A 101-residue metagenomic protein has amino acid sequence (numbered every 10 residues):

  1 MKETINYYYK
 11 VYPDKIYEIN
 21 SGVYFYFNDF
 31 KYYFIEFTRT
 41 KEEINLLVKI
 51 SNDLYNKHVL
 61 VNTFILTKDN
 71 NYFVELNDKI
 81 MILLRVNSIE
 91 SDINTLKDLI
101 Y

Functional and structural regions predicted by a protein language model:
M1-K10, D92-Y101: Solvent-exposed, charged interface segments at domain starts and junctions
K2-D29: ATP-binding glycine-rich phosphate-binding loop
K2-Y7, K31-Y33, K49-K57: A generic short-segment signal for beta-strand/edge and adjacent turn/coil regions
S21-L46: ATP-binding glycine-rich loop module of kinase domains
F37-D78, S91-I100: A conserved alpha-helical element in kinase catalytic cores
M81-R85: Conserved hydrophobic/aromatic residues on the N-lobe beta-strands of protein kinase domains
N87-I89: Short loop segments at secondary-structure junctions
